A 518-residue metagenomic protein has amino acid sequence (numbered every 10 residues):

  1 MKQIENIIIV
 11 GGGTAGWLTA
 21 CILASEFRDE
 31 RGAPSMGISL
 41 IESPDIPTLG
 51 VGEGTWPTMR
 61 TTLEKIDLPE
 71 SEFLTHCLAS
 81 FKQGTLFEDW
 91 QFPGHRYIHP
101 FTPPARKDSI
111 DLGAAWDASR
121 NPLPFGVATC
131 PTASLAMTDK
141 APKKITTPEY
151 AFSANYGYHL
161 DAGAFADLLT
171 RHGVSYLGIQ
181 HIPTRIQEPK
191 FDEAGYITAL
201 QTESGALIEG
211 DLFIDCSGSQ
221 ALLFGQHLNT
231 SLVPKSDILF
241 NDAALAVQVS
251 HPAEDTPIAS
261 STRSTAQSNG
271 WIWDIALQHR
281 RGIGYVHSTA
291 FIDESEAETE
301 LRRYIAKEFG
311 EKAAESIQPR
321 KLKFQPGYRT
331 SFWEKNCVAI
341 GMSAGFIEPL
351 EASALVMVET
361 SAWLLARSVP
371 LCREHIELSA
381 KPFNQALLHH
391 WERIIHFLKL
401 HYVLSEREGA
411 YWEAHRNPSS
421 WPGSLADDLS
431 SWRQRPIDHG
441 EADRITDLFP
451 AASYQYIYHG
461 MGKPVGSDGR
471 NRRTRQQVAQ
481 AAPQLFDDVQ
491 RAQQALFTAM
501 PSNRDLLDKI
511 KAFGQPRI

Functional and structural regions predicted by a protein language model:
K2-G13: Beta1/beta-strand and adjacent pyrophosphate-binding region of the FAD-binding site in flavoprotein oxidoreductases
G16: N-terminal Rossmann-fold NAD(P) dinucleotide-binding loop
A24-V51: Glycine-rich FAD pyrophosphate-binding loop
P47-M137: Dinucleotide-binding Rossmann-like beta1-alpha1 core, especially the glycine-rich loop that anchors the ADP
T147-A297, A362: Predominantly flavin-linked oxidoreductase catalytic cores and closely associated redox partners
A266-K323, G345-V356, S368, I376: Conserved FAD/dinucleotide-binding core of flavoprotein oxidoreductases
F332-L350: Short FAD-binding loop at a beta-strand-to-alpha-helix junction that anchors the flavin cofactor in diverse
R367, L371-I518: Long, low-complexity C-terminal extensions of enzymes
